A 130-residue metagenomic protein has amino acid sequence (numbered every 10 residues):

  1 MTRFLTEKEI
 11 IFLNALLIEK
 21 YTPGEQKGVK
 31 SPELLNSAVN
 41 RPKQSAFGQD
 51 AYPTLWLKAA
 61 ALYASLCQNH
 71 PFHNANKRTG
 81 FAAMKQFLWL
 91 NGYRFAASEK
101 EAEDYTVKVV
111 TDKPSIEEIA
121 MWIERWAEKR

Functional and structural regions predicted by a protein language model:
M1-R130: FIC/Doc superfamily catalytic core
